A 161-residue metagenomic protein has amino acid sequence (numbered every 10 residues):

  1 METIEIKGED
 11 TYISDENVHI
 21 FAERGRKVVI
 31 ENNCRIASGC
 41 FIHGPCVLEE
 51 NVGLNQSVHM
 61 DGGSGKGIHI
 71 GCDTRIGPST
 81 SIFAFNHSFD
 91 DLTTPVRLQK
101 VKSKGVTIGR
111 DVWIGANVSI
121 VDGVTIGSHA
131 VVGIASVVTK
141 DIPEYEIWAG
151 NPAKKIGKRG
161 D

Functional and structural regions predicted by a protein language model:
M1-T3, K7: Membrane-proximal basic amphipathic "stem/tether" segments
D10: Short-chain dehydrogenase/reductase
I13-I30, I36-V124, N151, R159-G160: Flexible, glycine/small-residue-enriched loop-and-beta-strand segment within the central core of proteins
R75, A130-V131: Short alpha-helix at the nucleotide-sugar/activated-sugar donor binding site of glycosyltransferases and closely
H87, G127-H129, P143-Y145: Short conserved catalytic/interaction loops centered on acidic-Pro-aromatic/His motifs
N117-A130, S136-T139: Beta-rich strand-turn-strand
K140, G157: Short helix N-cap motif at coil->helix boundaries in the Bergerat
E144, A149-P152: Acidic, glycine-centered active-site loop in nucleotide-sugar glycosyltransferases
